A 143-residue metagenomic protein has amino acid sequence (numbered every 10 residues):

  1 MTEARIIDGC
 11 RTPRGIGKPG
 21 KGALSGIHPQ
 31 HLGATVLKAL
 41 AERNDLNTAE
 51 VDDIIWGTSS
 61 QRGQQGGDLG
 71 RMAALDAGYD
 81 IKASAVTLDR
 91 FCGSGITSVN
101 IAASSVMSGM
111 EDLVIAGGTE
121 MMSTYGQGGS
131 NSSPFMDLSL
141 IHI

Functional and structural regions predicted by a protein language model:
M1-V36, F91-S94, S98-D137: Conserved beta-strand-centric core segments of catalytic alpha/beta enzyme folds
G15-G17, T48-E50, Y79-K82: A short alpha-helix capping/helix-coil boundary motif
I27, T58-D112: Conserved catalytic cysteine-centered active-site region of acyl-thioester-dependent Claisen-condensing enzymes
A39-E50: Phosphate/pyrophosphate-binding loops at sites that engage ATP/ADP/AMP, CoA/4′-phosphopantetheine, polyphosphate
D52-G57: Short glycine-rich phosphate-binding loop at a beta-alpha junction
I141-I143: Conserved small/polar residues in nucleotide/adenosyl-binding loops
